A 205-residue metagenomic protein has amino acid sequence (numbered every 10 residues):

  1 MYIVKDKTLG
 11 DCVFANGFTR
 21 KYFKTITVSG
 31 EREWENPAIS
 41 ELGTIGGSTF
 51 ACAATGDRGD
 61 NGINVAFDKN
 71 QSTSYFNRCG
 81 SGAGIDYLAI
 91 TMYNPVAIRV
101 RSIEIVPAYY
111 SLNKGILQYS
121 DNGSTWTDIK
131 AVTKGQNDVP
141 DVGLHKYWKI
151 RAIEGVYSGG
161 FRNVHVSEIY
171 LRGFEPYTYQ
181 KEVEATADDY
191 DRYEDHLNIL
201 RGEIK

Functional and structural regions predicted by a protein language model:
Y2-Y93, A108-S111, P176-G202: Disordered, acidic Ser/Thr/Pro-rich linker "stalks" and the adjacent N-terminal cap of the next globular domain
I3-D6, F18, V28-E31, S81-D86 (+1 more regions): Trp- and acidic/polar-enriched beta-sheet ligand-binding modules for extracellular glycan and matrix recognition
F67-Q71, R99-V100, I129-K134: Short amphipathic alpha-helical surface micro-motifs
V96-Y109: A short beta-strand element within beta-rich, extracytoplasmic domains of secreted/secretory-pathway proteins
